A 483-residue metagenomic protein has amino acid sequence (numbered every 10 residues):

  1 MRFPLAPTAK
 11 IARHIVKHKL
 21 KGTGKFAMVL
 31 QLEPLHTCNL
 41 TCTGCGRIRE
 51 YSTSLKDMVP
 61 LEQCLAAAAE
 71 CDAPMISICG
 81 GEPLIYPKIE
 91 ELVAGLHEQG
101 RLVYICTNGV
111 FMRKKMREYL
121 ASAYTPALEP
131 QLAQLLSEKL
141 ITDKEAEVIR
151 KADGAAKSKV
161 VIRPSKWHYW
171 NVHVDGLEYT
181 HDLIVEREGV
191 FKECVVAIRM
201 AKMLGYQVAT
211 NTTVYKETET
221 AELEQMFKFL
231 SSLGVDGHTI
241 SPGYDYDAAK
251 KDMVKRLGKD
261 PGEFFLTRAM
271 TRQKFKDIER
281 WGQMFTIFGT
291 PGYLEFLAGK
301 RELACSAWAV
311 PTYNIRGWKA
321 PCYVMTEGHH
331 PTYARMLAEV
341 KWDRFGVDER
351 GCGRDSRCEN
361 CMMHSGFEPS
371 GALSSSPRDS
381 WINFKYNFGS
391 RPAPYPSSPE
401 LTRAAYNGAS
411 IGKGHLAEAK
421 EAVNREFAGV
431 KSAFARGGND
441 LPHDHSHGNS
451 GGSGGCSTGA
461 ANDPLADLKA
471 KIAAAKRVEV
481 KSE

Functional and structural regions predicted by a protein language model:
R2-W167: Conserved alpha-helical substructure of the radical SAM core
A27-E33, F288-Y293, L337-G351: Short, intrinsically disordered, charge-biased short linear motifs at domain edges
P34, L230, I278, G317 (+2 more regions): Generic structural signal for small/hydrophobic residues in well-ordered secondary structure, especially within
C38, C42-C45, C305, G317 (+2 more regions): Short cysteine clusters
G44, I48-Y51, P311, G328 (+1 more regions): Secreted/processed peptides and extracellular or luminal domains of membrane proteins
P130-K139, D143-V310, N314-I315, A320 (+3 more regions): Radical SAM enzyme [4Fe-4S]-AdoMet core and its adjacent flexible, acidic and glycine-rich loops/tails across
K319-N449, C456, L468, I472 (+1 more regions): Flexible mid-to-C-terminal extensions adjoining Fe-S/redox cofactors in radical SAM and related proteins
S457-A461: Conserved structured catalytic cores and adjacent interaction surfaces of nucleotide-binding/hydrolyzing enzymes
